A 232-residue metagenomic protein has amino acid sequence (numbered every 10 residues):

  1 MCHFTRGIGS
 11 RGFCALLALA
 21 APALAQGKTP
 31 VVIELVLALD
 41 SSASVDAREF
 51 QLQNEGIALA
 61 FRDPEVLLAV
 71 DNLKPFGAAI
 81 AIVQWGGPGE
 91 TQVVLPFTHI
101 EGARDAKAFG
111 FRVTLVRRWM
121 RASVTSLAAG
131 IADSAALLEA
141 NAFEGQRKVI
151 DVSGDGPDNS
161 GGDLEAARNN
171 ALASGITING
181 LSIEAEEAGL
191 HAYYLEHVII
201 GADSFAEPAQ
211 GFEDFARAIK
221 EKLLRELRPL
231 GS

Functional and structural regions predicted by a protein language model:
M1-F13: Bacterial N-terminal signal peptides that target proteins for export
A20-P22: N-terminal signal peptide c-region/cleavage motif recognized by signal peptidases
T29-P96, G130, S134, V149-S153 (+1 more regions): Von Willebrand factor
A38-R48, I80, P96-H99, V113-V124 (+3 more regions): Second-shell loop/turn segments in exported
V70, G156-H197: VWA/integrin I-like adhesion module and closely mimicked acidic/polar interface patches used
Q92, I100, R104-K148, G180-L190 (+2 more regions): Von Willebrand factor
R118, A122-S174, L224, R228 (+1 more regions): Exposed acidic/Ser/Thr-rich ligand/metal-binding surfaces
I183-G231: Von Willebrand factor A/integrin I-like adhesion domains
